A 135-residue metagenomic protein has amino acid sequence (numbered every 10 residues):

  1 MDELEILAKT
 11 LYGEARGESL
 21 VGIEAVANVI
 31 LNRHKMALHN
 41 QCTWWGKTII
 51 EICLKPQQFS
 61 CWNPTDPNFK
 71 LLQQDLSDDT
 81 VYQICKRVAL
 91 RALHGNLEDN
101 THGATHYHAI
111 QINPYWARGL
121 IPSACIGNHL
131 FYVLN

Functional and structural regions predicted by a protein language model:
D2-N135: Bacterial extracytoplasmic/cell-wall-associated proteins, especially those involved in peptidoglycan
